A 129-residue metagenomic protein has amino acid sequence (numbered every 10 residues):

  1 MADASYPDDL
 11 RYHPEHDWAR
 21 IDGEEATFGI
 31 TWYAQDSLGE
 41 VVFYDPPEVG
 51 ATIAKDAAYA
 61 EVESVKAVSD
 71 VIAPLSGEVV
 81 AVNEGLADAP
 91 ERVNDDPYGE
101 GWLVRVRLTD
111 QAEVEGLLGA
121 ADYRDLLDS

Functional and structural regions predicted by a protein language model:
M1-A58, E91, D95-S129: Acidic, low-complexity mobile loops and tails
A4-P7, V71-L75: Short, glycine/small-residue-enriched coil/turn segments at secondary-structure junctions
R11, P74, D88: Charged, alpha-helix-enriched surfaces in structured cytosolic catalytic cores of large nucleotide-utilizing machines
A19-I21, V65, P74, V82-G85 (+1 more regions): Residue-level recognition of beta-strand microenvironments
Q35-D36, V49, S76-V79, G85-L86: Short, charged/polar surface micro-motifs in flexible loops or helix N-caps
D56, V62-S69: A short, glycine- and basic residue-enriched loop/turn that sits immediately adjacent to a domain's principal
K66, I72-P74, G99-G101: Short connector loops at helix/strand junctions that flank enzyme active sites, especially segments positioning acidic
